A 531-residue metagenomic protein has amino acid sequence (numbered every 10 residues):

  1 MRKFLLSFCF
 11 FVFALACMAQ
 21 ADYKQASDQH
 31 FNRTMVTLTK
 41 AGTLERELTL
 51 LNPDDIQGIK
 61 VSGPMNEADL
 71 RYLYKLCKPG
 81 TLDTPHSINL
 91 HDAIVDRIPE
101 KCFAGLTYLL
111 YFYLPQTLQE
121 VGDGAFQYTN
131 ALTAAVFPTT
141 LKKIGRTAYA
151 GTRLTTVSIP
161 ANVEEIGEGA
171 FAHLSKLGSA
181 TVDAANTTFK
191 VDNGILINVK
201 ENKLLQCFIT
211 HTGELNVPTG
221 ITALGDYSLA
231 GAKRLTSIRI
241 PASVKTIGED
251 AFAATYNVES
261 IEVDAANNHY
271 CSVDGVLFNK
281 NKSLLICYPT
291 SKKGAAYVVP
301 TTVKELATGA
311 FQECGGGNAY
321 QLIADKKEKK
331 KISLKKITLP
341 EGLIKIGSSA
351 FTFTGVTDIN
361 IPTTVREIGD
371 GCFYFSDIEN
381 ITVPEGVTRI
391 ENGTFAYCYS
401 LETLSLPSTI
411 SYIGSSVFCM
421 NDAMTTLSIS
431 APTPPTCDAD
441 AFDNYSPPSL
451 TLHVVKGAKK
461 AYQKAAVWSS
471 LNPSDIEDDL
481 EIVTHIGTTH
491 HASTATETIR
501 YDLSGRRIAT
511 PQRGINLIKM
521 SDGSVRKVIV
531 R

Functional and structural regions predicted by a protein language model:
M1-K24: Bacterial Sec-dependent N-terminal signal peptides
R2, L517-R531: C-terminal tail/sorting-segment detector
F31-T39, I56-M65, T81-R97, T107-E120 (+13 more regions): Structural signature of tandem-repeat unit edges
T43-N52, D69-K78, P99-K101, G124 (+9 more regions): Short, T/G/N/S-enriched strand-turn elements that build extracellular solenoid repeat scaffolds
I59, L196, L277, Y462 (+4 more regions): Terminal processing/anchoring signals of secreted or surface-associated proteins and related intramolecular
K101-C102, G122-A125, G145-A148, E168-A170 (+10 more regions): Consensus positions within tandem repeat domains that build extended binding/scaffold surfaces
K464-H485: A recurrent domain-boundary module in secreted/ectodomain proteins
L480-R507: Residue-level detector of functionally pivotal "anchor" positions at catalytic/ligand-binding pockets or at interdomain
